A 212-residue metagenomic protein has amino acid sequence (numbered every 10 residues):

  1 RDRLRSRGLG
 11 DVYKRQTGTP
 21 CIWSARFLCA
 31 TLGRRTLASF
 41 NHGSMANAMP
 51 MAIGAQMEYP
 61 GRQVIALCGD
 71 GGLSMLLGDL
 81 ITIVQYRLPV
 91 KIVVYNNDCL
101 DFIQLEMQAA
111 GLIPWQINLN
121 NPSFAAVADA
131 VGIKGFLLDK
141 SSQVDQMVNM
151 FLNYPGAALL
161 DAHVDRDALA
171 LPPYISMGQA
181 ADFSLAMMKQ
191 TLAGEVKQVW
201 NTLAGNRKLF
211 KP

Functional and structural regions predicted by a protein language model:
D2-Y13: Single conserved hydrophobic/aromatic residue that forms the stacking wall/gate of nucleotide- or nucleobase-binding
D11-Q16, C21: Conserved beta-ketoacyl condensing-enzyme motif
W23-P212: Thiamine diphosphate
